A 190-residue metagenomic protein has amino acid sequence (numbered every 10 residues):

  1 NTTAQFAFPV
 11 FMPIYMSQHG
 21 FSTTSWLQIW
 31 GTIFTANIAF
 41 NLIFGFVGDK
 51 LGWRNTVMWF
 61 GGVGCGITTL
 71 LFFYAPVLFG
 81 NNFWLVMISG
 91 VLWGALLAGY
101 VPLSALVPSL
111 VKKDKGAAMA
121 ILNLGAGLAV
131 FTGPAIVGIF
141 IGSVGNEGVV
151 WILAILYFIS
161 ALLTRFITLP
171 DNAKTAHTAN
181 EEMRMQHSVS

Functional and structural regions predicted by a protein language model:
N1-N41: Extracytoplasmic gate region of multi-pass secondary transporters
N1-Q5, I33, N37, L92-L97 (+2 more regions): Hydrophobic transmembrane alpha-helices of secondary-active solute transporters
I14, V101-L110: Intracellular helix-loop hinge segments at the cytoplasmic ends of transmembrane helices in 12-TM rocker-switch-type
S22-W30, N82, V86, M119: Juxtamembrane helix-start elements in MFS-like secondary transporters
F40-W53, I141: Helix-to-loop junctions at the C-terminal end of transmembrane segments in multipass secondary transporters
R54-L103: C-terminal transmembrane helical hairpin of 12-TM major facilitator-type secondary transporters
K112-V144, L153: A late C-terminal transmembrane helix in Major Facilitator Superfamily
W151-S190: Multi-pass alpha-helical transporter architecture, strongest for 12-TM Major Facilitator/SLC carriers used
